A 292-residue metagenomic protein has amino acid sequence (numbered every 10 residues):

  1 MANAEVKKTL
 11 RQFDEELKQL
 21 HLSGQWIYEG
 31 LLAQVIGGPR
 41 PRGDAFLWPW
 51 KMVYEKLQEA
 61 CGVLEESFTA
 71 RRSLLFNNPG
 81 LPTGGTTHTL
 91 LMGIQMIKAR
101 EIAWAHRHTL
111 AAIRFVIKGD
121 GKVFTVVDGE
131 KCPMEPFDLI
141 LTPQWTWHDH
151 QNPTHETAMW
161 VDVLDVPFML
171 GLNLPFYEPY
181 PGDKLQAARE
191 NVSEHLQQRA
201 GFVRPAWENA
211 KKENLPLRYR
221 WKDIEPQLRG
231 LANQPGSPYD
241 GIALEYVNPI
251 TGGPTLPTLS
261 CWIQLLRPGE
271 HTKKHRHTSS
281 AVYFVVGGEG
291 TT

Functional and structural regions predicted by a protein language model:
A2-H88, L185-T258: A short, N-terminal "cap"/entry segment at the start of jelly-roll beta-barrel domains of the cupin/DSBH fold
R72-P82, L91-H108, A243-I250, S260-H277: Conserved short histidine dyad/triad with adjacent acidic residue
I94, K131-P133, W147, T157 (+1 more regions): Well-ordered beta-strand positions in beta-sheet-rich domains
Q95, I113-F115, L141, H155-P175 (+1 more regions): A short hydrophobic beta-strand segment most commonly corresponding to one strand of the jelly-roll/cupin
K98-P136, P143-T146, R276, S280-T292: A short beta-strand-loop-beta hairpin characteristic of the jelly-roll/cupin
Q151-P153: Asparagine-centered strand-capping/turn motif at beta-strand->loop junctions
V161-V163, Q264, H275, V285: Generic beta-strand/beta-sheet core signal
M169-A187: A catalytic-pocket lid/entrance helix-loop region that shapes and gates access to the active site across common
